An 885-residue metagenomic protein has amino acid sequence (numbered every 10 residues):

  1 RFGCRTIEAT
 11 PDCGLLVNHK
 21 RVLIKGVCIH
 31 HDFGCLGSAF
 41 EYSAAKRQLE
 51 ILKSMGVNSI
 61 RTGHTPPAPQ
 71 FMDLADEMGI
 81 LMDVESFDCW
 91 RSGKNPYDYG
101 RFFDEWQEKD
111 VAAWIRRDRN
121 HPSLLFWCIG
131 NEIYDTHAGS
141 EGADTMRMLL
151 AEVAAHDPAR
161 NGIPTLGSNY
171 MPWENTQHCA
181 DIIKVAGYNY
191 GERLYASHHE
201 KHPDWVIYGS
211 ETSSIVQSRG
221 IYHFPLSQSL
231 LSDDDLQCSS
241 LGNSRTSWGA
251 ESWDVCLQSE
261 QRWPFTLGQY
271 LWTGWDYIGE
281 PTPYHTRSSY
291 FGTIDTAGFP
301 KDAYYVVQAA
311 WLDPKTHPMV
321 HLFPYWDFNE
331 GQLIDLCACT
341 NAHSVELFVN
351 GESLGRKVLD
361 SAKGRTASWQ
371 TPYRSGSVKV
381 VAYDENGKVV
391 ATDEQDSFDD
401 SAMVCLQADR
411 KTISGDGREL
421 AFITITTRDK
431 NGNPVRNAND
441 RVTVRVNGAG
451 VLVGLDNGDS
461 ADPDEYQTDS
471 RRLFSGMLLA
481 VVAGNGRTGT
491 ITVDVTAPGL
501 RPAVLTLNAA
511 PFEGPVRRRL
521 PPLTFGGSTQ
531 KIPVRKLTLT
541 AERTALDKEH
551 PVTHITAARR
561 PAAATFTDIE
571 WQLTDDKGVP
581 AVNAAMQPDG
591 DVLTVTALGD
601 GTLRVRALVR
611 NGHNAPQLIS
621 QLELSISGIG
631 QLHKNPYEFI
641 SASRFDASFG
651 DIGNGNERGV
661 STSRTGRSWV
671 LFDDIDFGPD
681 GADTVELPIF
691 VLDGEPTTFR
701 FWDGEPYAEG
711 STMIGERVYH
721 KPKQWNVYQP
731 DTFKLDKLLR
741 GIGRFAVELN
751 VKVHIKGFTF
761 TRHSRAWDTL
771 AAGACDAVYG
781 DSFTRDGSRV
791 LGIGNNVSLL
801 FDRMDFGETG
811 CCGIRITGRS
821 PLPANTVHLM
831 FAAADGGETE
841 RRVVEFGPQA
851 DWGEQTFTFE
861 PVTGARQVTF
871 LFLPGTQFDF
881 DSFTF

Functional and structural regions predicted by a protein language model:
R1-R147, P164: Active-site-adjacent substrate/metal-binding segments within catalytic domains of carbohydrate-active enzymes
L125-W127, M146-A154, P158-G162, H178-A180 (+3 more regions): Substrate-binding clefts and catalytic carboxylate motifs of secreted carbohydrate-active enzymes
C339-S344, N437, A562-F566, L692-P696 (+1 more regions): Short proline/glycine-enriched turn/loop motifs at strand-loop junctions of beta-rich domains
G355, Q370, K379-D384, A391-E394 (+4 more regions): Extracytoplasmic soluble-region selector
L622-G678, F690, N750-G807, F883: Glycan-recognition and processing domains
P679-D693, E808-L822: A short beta-strand element within beta-rich, extracytoplasmic domains of secreted/secretory-pathway proteins
P696-Y707, N825-D835: Short, surface-exposed beta-strand/strand-loop-strand elements in extracellular ectodomains
A708-G743, N750-H754, A834-R866, G875: Extracellular carbohydrate recognition and processing domains and analogous Trp-centered ligand-binding platforms
